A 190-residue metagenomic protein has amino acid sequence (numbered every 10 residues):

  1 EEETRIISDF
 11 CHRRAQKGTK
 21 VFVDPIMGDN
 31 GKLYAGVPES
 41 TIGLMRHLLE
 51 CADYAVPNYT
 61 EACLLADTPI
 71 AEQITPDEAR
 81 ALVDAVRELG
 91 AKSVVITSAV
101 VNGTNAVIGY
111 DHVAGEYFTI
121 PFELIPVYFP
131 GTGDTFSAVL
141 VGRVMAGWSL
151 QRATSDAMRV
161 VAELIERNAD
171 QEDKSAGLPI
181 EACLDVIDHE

Functional and structural regions predicted by a protein language model:
E1-H47: Glycine/small-residue-rich loop that forms an oxyanion/phosphate-binding "nest" at active or ligand-binding sites
E3-I7, S40-M45, T75-L82, T132 (+4 more regions): General structural feature for long, well-ordered alpha-helical segments within catalytic domains of soluble enzymes
C11, A15, G90, V144 (+1 more regions): Structural signal for hydrophobic packing residues in well-ordered secondary-structure cores of soluble enzyme domains
M27-D29, E61, S98-N102, E123-P126 (+1 more regions): Glycine-rich beta-alpha junction loops
G36-Y117, Q151: Conserved phosphate/ATP/ADP-binding segment of small-molecule kinases
L64, P126-L150, T154: Short, small-residue alpha-helix embedded
E116-P130: Short pre-catalytic strand/loop immediately N-terminal to key active-site residues, enriched for Gly-Thr
Q151-E190: Charged C-terminal helix
